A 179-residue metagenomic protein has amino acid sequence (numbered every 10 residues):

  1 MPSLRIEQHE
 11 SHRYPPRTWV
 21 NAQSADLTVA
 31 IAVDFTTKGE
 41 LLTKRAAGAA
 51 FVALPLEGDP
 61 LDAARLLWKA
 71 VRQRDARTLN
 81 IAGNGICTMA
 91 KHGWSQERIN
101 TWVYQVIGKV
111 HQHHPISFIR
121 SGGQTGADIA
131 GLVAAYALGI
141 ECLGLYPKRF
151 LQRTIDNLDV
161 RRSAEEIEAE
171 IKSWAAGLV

Functional and structural regions predicted by a protein language model:
M1-S121, G126-V179: Acidic/glycine-enriched connector segments
